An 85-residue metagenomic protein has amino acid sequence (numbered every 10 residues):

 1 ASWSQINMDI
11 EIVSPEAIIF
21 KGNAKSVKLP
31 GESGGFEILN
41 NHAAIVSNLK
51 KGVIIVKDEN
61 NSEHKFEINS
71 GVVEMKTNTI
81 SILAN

Functional and structural regions predicted by a protein language model:
D9-N85: Compact, glycine-rich, soluble single-domain proteins
